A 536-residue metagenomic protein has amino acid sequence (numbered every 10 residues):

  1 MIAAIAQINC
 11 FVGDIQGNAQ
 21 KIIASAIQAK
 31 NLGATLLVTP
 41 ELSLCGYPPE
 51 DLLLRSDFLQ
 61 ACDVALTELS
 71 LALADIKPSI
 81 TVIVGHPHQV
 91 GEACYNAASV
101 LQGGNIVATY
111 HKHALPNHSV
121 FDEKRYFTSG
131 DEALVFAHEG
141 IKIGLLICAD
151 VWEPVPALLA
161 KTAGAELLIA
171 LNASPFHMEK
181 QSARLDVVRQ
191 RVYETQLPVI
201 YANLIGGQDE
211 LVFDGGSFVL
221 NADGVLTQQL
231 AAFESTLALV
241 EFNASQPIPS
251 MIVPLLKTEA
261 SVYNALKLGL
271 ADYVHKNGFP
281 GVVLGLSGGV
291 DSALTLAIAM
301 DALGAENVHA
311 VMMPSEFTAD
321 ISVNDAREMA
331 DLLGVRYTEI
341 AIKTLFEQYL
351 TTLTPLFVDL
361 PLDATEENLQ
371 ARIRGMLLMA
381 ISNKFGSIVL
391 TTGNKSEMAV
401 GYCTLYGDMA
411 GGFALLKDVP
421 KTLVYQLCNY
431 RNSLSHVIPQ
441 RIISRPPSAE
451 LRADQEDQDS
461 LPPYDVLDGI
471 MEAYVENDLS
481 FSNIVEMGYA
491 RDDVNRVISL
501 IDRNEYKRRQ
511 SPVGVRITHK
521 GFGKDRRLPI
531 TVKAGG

Functional and structural regions predicted by a protein language model:
M1-G285, I298-A305, M312, L332 (+1 more regions): Enzyme catalytic cores with a strong preference for nitrogen-chemistry domains
E139, Q196, A222, P249-S287 (+1 more regions): ATP/NTP-dependent adenylation/nucleotidyl-transfer catalytic domains that generate, transfer, or process NMP-activated
